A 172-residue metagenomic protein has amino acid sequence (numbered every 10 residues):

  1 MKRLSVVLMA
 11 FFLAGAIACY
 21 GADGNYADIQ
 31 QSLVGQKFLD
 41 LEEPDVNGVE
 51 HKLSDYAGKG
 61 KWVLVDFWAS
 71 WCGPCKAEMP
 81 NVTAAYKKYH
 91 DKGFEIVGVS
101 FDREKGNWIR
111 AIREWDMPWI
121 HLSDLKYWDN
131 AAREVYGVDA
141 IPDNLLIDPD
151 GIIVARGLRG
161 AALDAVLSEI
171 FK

Functional and structural regions predicted by a protein language model:
M1-D40: N-terminal targeting signals for export/organelle localization
K37, K87-I141: Conserved segment of the thioredoxin-like fold in thiol-based oxidoreductases
L41-V63: A short beta-strand-turn-helix
P44, G48, E104, L163-A165: Extracytoplasmic and endomembrane cell-envelope/extracellular-matrix remodeling and assembly machinery
G58-V63, K92-F94, D116-P118, P149: Loop/turn elements at helix/coil->beta-strand transitions in domains of secreted/extracellular proteins
L64-W68, G98: Structural cue for short, hydrophobic secondary-structure segments
F67-A84: Conserved redox-active cysteine motifs that mediate thiol-disulfide chemistry, especially di-cysteine Cys-X(1-2)-Cys
D116-M117, D124-F171: Thiol/disulfide oxidoreductase modules built on the thioredoxin-like
